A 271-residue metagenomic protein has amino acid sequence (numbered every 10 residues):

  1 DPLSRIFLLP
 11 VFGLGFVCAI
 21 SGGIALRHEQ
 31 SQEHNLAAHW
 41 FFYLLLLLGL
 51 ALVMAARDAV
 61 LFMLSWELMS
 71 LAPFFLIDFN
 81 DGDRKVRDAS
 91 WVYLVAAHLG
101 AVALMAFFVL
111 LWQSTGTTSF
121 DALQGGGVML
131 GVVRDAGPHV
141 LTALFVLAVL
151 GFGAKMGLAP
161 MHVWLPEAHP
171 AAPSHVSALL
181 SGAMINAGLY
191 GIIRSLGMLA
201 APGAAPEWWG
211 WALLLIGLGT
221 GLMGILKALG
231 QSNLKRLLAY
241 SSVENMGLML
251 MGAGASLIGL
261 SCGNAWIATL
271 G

Functional and structural regions predicted by a protein language model:
D1-L50: Hydrophobic alpha-helical transmembrane segments in multi-pass integral membrane proteins
V17-Q30, L47-F62, A72-G271: Hydrophobic transmembrane alpha-helices and their helix-loop junctions in integral membrane proteins
